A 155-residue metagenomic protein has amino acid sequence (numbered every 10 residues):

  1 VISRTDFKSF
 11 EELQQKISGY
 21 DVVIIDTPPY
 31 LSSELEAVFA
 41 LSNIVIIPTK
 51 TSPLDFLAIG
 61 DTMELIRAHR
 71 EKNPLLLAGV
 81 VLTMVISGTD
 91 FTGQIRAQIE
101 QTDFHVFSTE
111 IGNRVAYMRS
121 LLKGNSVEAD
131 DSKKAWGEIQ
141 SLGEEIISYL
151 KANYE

Functional and structural regions predicted by a protein language model:
V1-I24, P29, K72, L121-L122 (+1 more regions): P-loop/Walker-type NTP enzyme "switch/lid" segment
I25, I47, V80-L82: Structural beta-sheet core signal
S32-P53: Inter-motif core of Ras-like GTPase G domains
P53, V85-G88: Conserved nucleotide-binding/hydrolysis micro-motifs of P-loop NTPases
I59-K72: Conserved C-terminal guanine-recognition region of P-loop GTPase G domains, centered on the G4
I86, A97-N125: Beta-strand-loop-alpha "switch" segments that mediate conformational coupling across diverse proteins
Y117-Q140: Inter-lobe coupling/hinge region of RecA-like P-loop helicase motors
